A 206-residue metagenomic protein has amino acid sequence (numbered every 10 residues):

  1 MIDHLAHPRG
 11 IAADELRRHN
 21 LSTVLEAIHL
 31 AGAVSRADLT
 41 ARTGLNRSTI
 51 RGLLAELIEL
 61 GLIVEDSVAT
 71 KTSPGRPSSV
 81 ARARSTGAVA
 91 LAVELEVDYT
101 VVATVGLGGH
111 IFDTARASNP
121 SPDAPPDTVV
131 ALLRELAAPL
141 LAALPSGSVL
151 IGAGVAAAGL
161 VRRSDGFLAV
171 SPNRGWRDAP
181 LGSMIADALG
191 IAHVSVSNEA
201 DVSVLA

Functional and structural regions predicted by a protein language model:
M1-R42: Extreme N-terminal segment that seeds HTH/winged-HTH DNA-binding domains in transcriptional regulators
A41, I58-E59: Alpha-helical residues within the helix-turn-helix
L53: Residues within the DNA-recognition helix of helix-turn-helix
G61-D66: A short, conserved structural fragment
V68-A90, G182, V196-A206: Conserved phosphate-binding catalytic cores of ATP/NTP-utilizing and phosphoryl-transfer enzymes
G75-T114: Gly/Thr-rich phosphate-binding beta-strand-loop-beta motif of the actin/hexokinase/Hsp70
S118-A206: Glycine-rich phosphate-binding loop and adjoining helix at the ATP-binding site of ATP-dependent phosphoryl-transfer
